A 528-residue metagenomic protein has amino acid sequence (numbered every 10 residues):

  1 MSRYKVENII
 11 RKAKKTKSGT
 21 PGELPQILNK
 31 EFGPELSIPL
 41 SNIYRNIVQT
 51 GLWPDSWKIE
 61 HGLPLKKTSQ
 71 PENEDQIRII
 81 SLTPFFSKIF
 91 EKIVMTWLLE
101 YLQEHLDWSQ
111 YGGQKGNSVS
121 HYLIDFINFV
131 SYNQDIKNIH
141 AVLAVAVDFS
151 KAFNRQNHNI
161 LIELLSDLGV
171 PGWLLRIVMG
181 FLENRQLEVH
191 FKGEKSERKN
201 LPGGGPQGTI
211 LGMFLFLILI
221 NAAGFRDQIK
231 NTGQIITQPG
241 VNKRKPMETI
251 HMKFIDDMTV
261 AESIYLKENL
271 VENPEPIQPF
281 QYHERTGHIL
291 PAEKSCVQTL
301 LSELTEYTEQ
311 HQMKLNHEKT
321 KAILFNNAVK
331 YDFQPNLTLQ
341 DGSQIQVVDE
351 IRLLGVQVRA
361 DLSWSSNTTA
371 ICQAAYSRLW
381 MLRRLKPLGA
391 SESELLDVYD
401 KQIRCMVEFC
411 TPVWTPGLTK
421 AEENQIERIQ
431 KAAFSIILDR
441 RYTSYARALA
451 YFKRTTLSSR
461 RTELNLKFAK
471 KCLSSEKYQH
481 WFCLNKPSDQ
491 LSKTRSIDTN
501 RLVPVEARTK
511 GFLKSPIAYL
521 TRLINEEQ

Functional and structural regions predicted by a protein language model:
S2-T209, F214, E262: Conserved pre-catalytic core of RNA-dependent polymerases
I10, T16-I27, G62, R78 (+15 more regions): Short, conserved catalytic/metal-binding micro-motifs enriched in Asp/Glu and His
E23-L24, K58-H61, N138-A144, E248-T249 (+2 more regions): Short amphipathic alpha-helical interface segments
V94-Y111, N133-K137, M213-R285: Active-site palm subdomain of RNA-directed nucleic acid polymerases
F149-L168, M258-T305: Catalytic palm subdomain of template-directed nucleic-acid polymerases, centered on the conserved carboxylate motif
E284, I289, T299-S302, E306 (+1 more regions): Short, conserved micro-motifs composed of acidic
S343-V413: Basic, alpha-helical interaction scaffolds
T419-Q528: Short linear motifs embedded in intrinsically disordered, charge-biased segments
